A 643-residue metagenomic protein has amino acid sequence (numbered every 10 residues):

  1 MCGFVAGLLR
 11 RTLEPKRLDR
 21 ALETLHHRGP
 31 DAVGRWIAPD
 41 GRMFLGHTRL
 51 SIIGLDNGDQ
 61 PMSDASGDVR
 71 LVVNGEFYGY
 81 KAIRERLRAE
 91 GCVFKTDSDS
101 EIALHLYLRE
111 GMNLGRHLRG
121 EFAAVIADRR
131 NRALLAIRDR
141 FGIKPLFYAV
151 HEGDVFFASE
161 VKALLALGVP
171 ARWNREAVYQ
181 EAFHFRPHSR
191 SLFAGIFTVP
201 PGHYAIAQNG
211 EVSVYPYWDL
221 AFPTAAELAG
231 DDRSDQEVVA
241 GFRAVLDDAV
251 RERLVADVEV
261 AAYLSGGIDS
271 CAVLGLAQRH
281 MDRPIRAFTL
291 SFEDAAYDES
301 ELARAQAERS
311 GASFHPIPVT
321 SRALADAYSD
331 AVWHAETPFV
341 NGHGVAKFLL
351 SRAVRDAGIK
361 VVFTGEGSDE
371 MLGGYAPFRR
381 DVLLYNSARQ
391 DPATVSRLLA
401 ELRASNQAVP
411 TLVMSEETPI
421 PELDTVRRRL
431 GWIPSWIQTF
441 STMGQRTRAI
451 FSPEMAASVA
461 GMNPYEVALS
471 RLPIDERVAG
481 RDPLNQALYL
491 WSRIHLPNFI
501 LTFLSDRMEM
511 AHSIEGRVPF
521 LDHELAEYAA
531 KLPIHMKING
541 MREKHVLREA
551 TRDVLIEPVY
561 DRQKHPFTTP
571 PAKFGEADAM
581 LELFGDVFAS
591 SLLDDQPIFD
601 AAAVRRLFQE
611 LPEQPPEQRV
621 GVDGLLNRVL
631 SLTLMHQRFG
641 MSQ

Functional and structural regions predicted by a protein language model:
M1-E336, K347, R552-D553, P558 (+2 more regions): Cysteine-centered catalytic environments shared across enzyme families
M1-F4, D19-R20, A89, N113 (+8 more regions): Adenosyl-5′-phosphate
A32-G46, K347-F348, A388, T394-V395 (+2 more regions): Short secondary-structure junction/hinge motifs that connect adjacent elements
I126, A136, F156, I206 (+4 more regions): A structural signal for short, well-ordered beta-strand segments and their strand-loop junctions that often border
A133-L135, K144-P145, L165, E370-G374 (+2 more regions): Short catalytic/ligand-binding loop motif for oxyanion handling, primarily in non-cytosolic enzymes, centered on
S329-W333, D356, P377-R380, F574-E576: Short low-complexity, flexible loop/linker segments enriched in glycine and/or proline with clustered acidic
I359-Y375: Short acidic/histidine-rich active-site segments
M371-E401: A mobile, often basic/glycine-rich helix-loop segment that functions as the active-site lid/recognition loop
